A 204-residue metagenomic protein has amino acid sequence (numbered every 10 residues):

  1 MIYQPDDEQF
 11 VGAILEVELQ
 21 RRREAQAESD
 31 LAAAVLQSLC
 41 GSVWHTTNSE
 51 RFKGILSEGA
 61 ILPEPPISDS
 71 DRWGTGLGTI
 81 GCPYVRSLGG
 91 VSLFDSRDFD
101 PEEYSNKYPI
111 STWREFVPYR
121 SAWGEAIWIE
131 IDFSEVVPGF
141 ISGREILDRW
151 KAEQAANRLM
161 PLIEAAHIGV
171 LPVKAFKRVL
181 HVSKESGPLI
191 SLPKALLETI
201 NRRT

Functional and structural regions predicted by a protein language model:
M1-T204: NAD-dependent ADP-ribosyltransferases
